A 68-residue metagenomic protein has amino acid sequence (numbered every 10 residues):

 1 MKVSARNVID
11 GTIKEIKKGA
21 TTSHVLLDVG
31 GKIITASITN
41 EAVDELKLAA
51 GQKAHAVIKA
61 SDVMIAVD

Functional and structural regions predicted by a protein language model:
M1-D68: Non-catalytic connector elements of ABC transporters
